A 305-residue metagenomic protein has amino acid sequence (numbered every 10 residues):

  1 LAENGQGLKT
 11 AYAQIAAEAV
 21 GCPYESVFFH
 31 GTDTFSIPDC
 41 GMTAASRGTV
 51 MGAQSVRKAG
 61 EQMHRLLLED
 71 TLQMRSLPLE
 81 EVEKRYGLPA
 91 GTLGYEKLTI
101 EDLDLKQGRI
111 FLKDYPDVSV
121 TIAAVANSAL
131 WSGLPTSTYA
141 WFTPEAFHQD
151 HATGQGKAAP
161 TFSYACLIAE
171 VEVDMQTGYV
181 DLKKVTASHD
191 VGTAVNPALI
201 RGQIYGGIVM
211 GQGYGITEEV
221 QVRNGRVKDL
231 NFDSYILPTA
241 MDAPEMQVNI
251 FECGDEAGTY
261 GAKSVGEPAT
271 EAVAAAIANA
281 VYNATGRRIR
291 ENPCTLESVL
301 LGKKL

Functional and structural regions predicted by a protein language model:
L1-L305: Cofactor-binding beta-sheet edge motifs in enzyme active sites
